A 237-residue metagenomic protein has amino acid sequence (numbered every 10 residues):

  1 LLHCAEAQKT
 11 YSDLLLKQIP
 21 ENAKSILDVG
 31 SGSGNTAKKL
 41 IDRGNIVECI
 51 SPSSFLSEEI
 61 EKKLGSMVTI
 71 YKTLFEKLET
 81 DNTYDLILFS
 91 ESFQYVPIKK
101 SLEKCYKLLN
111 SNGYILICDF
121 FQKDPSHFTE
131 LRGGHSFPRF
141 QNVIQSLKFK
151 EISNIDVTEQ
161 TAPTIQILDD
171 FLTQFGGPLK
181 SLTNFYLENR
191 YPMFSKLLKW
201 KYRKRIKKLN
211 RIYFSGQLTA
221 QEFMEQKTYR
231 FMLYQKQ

Functional and structural regions predicted by a protein language model:
A5-N22: Conserved alpha-helix/loop element of class I SAM-dependent methyltransferases that forms part of the SAM/SAH-binding
L27-K77: Class I SAM-dependent methyltransferase SAM/SAH-binding core
K77-I87: A short acidic, Gly/Pro-enriched loop at the edge of an enzyme's catalytic core that lines a small-molecule cofactor
L86-I98: A short SAM/SAH-binding and catalytic strip from SAM-dependent methyltransferases
K99-Y114: A short glycine-rich, Lys/Arg-flanked "PGG" loop and its adjoining helix->strand segment in the class I
F128-L218: Substrate-binding/catalytic lobe of Class I Rossmann-like enzymes that use SAM or dcSAM, i.e., the mid-to-C-terminal
D170-K180, M224-Q237: Core SAM-dependent methyltransferase catalytic element
